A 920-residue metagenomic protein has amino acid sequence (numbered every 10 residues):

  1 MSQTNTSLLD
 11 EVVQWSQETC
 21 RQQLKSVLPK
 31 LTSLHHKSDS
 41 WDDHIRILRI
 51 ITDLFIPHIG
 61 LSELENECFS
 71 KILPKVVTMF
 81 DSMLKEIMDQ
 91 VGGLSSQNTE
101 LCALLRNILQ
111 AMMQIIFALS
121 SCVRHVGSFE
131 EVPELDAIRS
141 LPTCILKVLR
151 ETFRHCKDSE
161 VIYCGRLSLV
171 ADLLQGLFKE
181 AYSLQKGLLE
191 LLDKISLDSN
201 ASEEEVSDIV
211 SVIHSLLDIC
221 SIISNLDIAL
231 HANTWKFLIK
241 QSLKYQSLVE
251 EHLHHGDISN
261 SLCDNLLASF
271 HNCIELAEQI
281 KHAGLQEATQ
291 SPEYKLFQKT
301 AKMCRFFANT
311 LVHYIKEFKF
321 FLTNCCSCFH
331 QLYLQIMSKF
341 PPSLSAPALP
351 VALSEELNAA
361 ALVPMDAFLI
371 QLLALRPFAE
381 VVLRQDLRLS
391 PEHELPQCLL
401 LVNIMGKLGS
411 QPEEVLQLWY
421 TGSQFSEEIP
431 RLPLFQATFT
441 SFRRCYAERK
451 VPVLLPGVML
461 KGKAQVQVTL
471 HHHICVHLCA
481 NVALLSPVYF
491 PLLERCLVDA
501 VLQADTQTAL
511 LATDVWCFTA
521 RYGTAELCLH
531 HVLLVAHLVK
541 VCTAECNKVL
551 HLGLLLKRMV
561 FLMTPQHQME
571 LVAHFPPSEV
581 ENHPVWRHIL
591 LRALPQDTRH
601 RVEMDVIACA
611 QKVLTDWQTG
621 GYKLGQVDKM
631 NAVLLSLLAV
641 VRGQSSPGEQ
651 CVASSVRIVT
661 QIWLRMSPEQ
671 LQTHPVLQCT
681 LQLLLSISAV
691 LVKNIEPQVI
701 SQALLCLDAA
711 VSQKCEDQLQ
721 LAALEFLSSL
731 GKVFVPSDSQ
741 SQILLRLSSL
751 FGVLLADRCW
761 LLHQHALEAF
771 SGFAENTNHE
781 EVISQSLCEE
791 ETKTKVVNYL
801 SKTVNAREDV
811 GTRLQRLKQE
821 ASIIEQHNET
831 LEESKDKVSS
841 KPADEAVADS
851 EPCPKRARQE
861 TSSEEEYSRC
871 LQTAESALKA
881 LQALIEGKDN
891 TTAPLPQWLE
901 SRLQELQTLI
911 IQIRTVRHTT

Functional and structural regions predicted by a protein language model:
S2-D53, H58, S62, N66-L94 (+20 more regions): Alpha-solenoid helical repeat scaffolds
Q3, Q826-T920: Long, low-complexity intrinsically disordered regulatory regions
L167, A181, I195, L747 (+5 more regions): Intrinsically disordered, low-complexity regulatory segments of nuclear proteins
K299-K302: Plant-biased, long, compositionally biased intrinsically disordered regulatory regions enriched in Ser/Thr/Pro
L527, V535-E579, H583-R587, C759-E833 (+2 more regions): Eukaryotic acidic, Ser/Thr-rich intrinsically disordered low-complexity regions
